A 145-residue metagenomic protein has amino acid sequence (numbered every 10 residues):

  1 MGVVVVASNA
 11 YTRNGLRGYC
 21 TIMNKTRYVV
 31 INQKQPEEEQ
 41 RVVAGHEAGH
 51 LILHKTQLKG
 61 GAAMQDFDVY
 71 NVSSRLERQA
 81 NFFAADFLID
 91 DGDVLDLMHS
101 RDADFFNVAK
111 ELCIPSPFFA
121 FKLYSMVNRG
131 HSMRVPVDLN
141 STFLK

Functional and structural regions predicted by a protein language model:
M1-K145: Active-site hotspot residues in diverse enzymes, especially metal/ion-binding acidic/histidine motifs
